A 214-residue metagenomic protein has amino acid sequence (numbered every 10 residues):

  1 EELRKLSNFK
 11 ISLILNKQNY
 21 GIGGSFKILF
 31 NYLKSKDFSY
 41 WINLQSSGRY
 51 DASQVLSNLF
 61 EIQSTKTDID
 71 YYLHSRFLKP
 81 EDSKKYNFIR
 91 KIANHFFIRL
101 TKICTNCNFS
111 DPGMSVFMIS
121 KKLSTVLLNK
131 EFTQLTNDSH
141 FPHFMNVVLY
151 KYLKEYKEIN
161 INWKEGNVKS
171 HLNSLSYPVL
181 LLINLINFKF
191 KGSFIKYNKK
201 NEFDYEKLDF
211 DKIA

Functional and structural regions predicted by a protein language model:
E1-I14: Acidic donor-binding segment of Leloir-type glycosyltransferases
L3, N58, M145: Aromatic/hydrophobic pocket-lining residues that form π-stacking "cages" and hydrophobic walls in ligand
K5-N8, S35, K66-T67, K151-L153: Short, well-ordered coil/turn elements that cap or connect secondary structure elements
S7, K130-A214: Hydrophobic helical membrane-anchoring modules
K10-S12, N108, E155-K157: Conserved beta-strand segments of alpha/beta enzyme cores
N16-S35, Y40, A52-L135, S139 (+1 more regions): Acceptor/aglycone-binding surface of glycosyltransferases and processive sugar-polymer synthases
